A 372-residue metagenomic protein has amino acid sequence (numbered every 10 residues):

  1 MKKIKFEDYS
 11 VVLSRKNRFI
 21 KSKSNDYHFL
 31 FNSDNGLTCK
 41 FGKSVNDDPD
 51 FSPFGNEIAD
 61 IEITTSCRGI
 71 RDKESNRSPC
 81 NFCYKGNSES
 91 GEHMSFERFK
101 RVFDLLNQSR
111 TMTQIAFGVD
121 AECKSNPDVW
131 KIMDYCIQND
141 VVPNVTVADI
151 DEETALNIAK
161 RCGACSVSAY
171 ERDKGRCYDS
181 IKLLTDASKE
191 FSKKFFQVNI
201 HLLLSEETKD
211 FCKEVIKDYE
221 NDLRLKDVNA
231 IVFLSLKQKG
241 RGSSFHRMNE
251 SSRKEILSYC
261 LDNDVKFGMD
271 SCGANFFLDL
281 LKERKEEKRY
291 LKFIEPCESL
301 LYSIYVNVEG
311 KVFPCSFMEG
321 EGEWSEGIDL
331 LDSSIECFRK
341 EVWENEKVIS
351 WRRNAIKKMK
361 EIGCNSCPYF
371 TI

Functional and structural regions predicted by a protein language model:
M1-D60, T64, I70, S78-P79: Flexible, acidic/Gly-rich N-terminal and inter-domain linker regions that tether and position cofactor-handling modules
S33, V306-V312: Short, acidic, Ser/Thr-enriched surface-loop or helix-capping motifs
D50-R101, C315: Canonical Radical SAM [4Fe-4S] cluster-binding loop centered on the CxxxCxxC motif and its immediate flanking residues
K85, F96-D120, K124-L236: Radical SAM/AdoMet-radical enzyme domain recognition
W130, V215, H246-S252: Charged helix-capping and loop-helix junction motifs
S251-K288, K311, C315-T371: C-terminal accessory region of radical SAM enzymes
L291-P296: Short Gly/Pro-enriched turn/cap motifs at secondary-structure boundaries
C297-L301: Short, small/polar residue-rich loop motifs at catalytic or cofactor-binding pockets
